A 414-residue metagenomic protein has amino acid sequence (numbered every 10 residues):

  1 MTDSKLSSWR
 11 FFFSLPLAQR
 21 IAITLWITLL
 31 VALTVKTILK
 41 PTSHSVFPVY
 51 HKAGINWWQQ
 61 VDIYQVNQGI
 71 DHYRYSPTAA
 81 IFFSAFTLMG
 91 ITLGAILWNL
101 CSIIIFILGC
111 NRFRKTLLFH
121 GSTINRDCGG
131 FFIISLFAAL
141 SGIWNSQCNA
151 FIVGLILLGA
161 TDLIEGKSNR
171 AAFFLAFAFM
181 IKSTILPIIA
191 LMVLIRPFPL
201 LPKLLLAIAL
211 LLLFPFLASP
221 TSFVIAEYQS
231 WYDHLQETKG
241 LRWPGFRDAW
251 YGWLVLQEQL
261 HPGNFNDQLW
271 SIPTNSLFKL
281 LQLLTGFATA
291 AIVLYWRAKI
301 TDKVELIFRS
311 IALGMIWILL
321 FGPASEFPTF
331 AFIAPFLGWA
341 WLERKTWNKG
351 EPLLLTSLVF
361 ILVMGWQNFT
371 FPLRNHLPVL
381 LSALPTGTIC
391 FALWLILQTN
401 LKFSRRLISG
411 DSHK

Functional and structural regions predicted by a protein language model:
T2-R170, I195-F327, R406-L407: Primarily membrane-embedded glycan-assembly and transfer machineries that use lipid-linked glycans
R20, T28, K167-S168, A172-F174 (+5 more regions): Small-residue packing motifs within transmembrane alpha-helices
G159, A171, A178, S357-L358: Small-residue hotspots
A172-L175, T184-I195, L205-L206, F332: Transmembrane-embedded, aromatic-rich helix segments that form part of the hydrophobic channel/pocket engaging
P199, L211-L212, A331-F332, V363 (+1 more regions): Hydrophobic alpha-helical transmembrane segments of integral membrane proteins, especially lipid-exposed positions
E326-W341: Hydrophobic/aromatic-rich transmembrane helices and adjacent perimembrane loops
W339-K414: Aromatic-enriched
